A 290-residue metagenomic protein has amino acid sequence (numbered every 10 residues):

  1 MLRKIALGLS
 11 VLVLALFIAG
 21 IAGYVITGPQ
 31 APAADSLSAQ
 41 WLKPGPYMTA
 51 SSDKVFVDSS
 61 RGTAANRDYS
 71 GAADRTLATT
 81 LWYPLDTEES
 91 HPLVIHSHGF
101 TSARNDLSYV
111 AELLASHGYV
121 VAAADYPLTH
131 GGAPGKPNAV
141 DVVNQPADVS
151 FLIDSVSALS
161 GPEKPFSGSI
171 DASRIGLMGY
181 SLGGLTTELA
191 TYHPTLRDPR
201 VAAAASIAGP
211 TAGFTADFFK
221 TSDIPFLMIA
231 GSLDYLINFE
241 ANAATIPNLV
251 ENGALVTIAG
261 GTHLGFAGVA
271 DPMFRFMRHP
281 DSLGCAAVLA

Functional and structural regions predicted by a protein language model:
I18-S90, I95, V120: Short conserved active-site loop signatures built around small residues
G20-G23, L37-Q40, N248-A290: C-terminal catalytic-base region of ester-bond hydrolases, centering on the histidine of the charge-relay
T87-H91, H96-P134, Y235-N238: Short substrate-entry loop that stabilizes the transition state in hydrolases
G99, G179-G183, T187: Gly/Ala-rich beta-loop-alpha elbow adjacent to hydrolase catalytic centers
D106, N138-A172, L189: Alpha/beta-hydrolase active-site loop
S157, G184-L196: Short glycine-enriched nucleophile-adjacent loop and the immediately C-terminal alpha-helix near the catalytic center
S222, M228-A230: Short beta-strand/loop motif that positions the catalytic acidic residue of the alpha/beta-hydrolase fold
N238-I246, A270: Short alpha-helix in the alpha/beta-hydrolase fold that links the catalytic acid
